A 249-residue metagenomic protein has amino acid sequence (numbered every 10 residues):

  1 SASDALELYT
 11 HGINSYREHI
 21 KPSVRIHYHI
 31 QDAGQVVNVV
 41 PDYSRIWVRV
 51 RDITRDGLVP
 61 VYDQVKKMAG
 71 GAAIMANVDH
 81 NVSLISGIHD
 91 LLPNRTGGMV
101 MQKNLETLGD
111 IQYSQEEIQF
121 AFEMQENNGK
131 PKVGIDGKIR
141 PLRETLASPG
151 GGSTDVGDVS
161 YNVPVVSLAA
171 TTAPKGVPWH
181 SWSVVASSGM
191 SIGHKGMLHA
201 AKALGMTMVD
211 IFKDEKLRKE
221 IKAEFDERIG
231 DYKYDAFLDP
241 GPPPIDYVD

Functional and structural regions predicted by a protein language model:
S1-I118, F122-E126: Midchain, well-structured core segments that form catalytic/ion-binding scaffolds
D4-E7, H11-H19, T54-V65, A173-E227: His/Asp/Glu-rich mid-to-C-terminal helical/loop segments that flank catalytic regions of hydrolases
Y16, N81-V100, D110-E117, R140-S153 (+3 more regions): Short flexible/disordered coil segments
V39, G150, E215: Acidic, glycine-enriched loop/beta-strand segments at the rims of small-molecule binding/catalytic pockets
I74, E106-D110, Y161-P164, T171 (+1 more regions): Hydrophobic alpha-helix feature that most strongly marks membrane-spanning transmembrane helices and their immediate
N94, S114-Q115, M190, D214 (+1 more regions): Helix N-terminus capping/helix-initiation residues
M101, V159, L204: Hydrophobic, well-ordered secondary-structure elements that form the walls of internal hydrophobic environments
I118-A201, K219-D249: Zn-dependent metallopeptidase/amidohydrolase metal-coordination segment
